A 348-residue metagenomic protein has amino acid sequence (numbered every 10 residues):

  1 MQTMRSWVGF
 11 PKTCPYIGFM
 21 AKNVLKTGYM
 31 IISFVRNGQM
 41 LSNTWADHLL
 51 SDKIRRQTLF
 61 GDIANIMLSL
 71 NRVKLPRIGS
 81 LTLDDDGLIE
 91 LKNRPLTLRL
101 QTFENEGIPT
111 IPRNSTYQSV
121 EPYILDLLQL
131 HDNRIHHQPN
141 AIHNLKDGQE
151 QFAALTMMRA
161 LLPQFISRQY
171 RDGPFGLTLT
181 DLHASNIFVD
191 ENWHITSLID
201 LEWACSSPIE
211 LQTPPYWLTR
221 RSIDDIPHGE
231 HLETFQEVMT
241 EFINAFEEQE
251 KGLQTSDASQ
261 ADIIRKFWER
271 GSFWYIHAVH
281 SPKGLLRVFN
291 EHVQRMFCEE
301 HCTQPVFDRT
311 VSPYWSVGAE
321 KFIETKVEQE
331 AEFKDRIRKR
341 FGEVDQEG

Functional and structural regions predicted by a protein language model:
M1-K146, F152, T156-M157, L161-L177 (+1 more regions): ATP-binding pocket architecture of kinase catalytic cores
K26, Q39-N43, G79-S80, E90 (+8 more regions): Short catalytic/ligand-binding loop motif for oxyanion handling, primarily in non-cytosolic enzymes, centered on
I32, T180, I199: Active-site flanking residues adjacent to catalytic metal/cofactor-binding acidic residues
N37-G38, S69-P76, L201-S207, I223 (+1 more regions): Short amphipathic alpha-helical interaction elements and helix-loop-helix interfaces that mediate dimerization
P174, D181, S185-F188: Catalytic-loop signature of eukaryotic-like protein kinases
L177, F188-Q254, K266-L285, F297: Active-site Asp-x-Gly
H194-T196, K251-G348: Regulatory N- and C-terminal appendages and interdomain linkers associated with kinase/kinase-like NTP transferase
